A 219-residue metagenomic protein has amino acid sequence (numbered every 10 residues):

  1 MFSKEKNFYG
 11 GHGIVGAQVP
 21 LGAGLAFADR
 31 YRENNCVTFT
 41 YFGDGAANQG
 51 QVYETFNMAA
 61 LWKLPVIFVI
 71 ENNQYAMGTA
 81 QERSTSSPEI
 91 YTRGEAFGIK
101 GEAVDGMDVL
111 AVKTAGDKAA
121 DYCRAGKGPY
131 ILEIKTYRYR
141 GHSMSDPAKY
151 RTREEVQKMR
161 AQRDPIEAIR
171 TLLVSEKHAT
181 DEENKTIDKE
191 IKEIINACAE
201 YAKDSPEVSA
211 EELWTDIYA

Functional and structural regions predicted by a protein language model:
M1-W62, R83-S86, Y91, A96-G98: Cofactor-binding active-site loop characterized by glycine-rich and histidine/acidic residues
E5-K6, F42-N48, I70-A76, Q81 (+2 more regions): Acidic, glycine-rich active-site loops and adjacent beta-strand->loop/helix elements that engage anionic groups
G13, G50-E54, G78-E82, T114 (+1 more regions): Short acidic, glycine/serine/threonine-rich loops at helix termini
R30-N34, S86-K118, Q162-D188: Conserved thiamine diphosphate
A60-I70: A glycine-rich helix N-cap at a beta->alpha junction
W62-L64, E82-G98, K135-P147, Q162-P165: A glycine-rich, aromatic-flanked flexible loop/lid motif
Q74-T79, I99-V104, K149-K158, E183: Short beta-alpha connecting loops at secondary-structure transitions that line or flank enzyme active sites
Y122-A219: Glycine/aspartate-rich loop-and-adjacent alpha/beta segment that forms the canonical ThDP
